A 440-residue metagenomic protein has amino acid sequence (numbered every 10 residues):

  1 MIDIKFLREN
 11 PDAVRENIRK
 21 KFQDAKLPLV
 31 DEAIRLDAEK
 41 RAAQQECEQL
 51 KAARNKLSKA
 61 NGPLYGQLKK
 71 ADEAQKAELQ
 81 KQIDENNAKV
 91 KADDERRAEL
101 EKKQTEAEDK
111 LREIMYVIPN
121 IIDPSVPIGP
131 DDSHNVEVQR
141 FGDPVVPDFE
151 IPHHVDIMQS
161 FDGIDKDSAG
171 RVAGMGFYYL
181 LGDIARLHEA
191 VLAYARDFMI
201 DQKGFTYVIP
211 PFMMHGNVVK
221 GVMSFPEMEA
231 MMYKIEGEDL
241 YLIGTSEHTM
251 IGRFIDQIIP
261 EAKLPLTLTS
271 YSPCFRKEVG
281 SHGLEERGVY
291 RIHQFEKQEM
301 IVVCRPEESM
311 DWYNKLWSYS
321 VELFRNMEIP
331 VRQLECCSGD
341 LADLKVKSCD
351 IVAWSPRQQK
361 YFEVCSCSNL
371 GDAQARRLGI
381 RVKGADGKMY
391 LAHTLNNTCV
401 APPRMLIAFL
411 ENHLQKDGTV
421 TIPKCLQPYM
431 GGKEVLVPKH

Functional and structural regions predicted by a protein language model:
M1-P144, Q159, G163: N-terminal alpha-helical targeting/anchoring segments
L27, R140-H440: TRNA-recognition modules of translation machinery and tRNA-sensing kinases, especially anticodon-binding
